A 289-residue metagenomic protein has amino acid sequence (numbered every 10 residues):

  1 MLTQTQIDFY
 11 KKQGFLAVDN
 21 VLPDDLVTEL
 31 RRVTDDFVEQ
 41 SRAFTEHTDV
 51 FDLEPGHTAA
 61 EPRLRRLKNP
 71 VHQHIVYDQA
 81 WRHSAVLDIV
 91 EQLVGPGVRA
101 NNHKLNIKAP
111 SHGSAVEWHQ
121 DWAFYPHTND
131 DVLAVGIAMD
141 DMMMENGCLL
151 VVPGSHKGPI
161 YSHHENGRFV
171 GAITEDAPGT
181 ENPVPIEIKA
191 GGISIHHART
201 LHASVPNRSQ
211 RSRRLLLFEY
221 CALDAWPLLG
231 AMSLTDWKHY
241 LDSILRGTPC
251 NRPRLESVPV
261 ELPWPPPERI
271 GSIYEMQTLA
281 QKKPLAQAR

Functional and structural regions predicted by a protein language model:
M1-Q13, D19-W118, A123-P126: Non-heme Fe(II)-dependent double-stranded beta-helix
D8, M142-V205, A225: Double-stranded beta-helix
Q40, E46, T200-R289: Non-heme Fe(II)/2-oxoglutarate
P96-H103, S114-V116, D131-I137, G147 (+1 more regions): Generic beta-strand structural signal
V116-Q120, I137, I173-G179: Active-site glycine-rich loop that binds ribose-phosphate moieties when present
D121-A123, V132, A203-N207: Glycine-rich phosphate/pyrophosphate-binding beta-alpha loops
P126-M144, E187, E219-A222: Short, conserved beta-strand element in jelly-roll/cupin
